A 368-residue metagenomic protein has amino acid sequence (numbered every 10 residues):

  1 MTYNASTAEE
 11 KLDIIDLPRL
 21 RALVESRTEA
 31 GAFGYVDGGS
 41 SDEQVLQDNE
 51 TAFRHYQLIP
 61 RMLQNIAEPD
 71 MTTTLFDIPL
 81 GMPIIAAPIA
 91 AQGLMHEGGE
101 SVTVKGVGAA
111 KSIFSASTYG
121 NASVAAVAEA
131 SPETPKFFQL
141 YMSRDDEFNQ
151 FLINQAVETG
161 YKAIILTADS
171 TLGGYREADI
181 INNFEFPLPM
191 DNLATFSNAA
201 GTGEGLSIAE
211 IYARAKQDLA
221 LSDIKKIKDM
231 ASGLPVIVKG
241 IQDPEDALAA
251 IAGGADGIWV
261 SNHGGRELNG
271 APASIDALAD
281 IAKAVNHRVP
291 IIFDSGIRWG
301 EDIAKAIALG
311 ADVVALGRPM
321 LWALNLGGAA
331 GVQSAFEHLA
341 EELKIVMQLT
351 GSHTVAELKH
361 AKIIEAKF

Functional and structural regions predicted by a protein language model:
M1-D77, R176, F184-L219, A356-L358 (+1 more regions): An N-cap/entry alpha-helix motif that binds or orients negatively charged groups
G38, Q92, H96, A116-Y119 (+5 more regions): Glycine- and other small-residue-rich loops at beta-strand/loop junctions that grip anionic moieties
N49, G270-K283, L324-K344: C-terminal helical cap(s) of enzyme catalytic domains, especially alpha/beta-barrels
L80-A122: Glycine-rich active-site/cofactor-binding loop and its immediate structural neighborhood
I85-A91, T134-Y141, A209-E210, G233: Short, basic, glycine/proline-bearing loop/turn elements
K105, E129-A130, D146-F293, G300-A323: Alpha/beta enzyme core
A109-A130, T134-N149: A gly/proline- and charged-residue-enriched helix-loop-helix capping module
G351: Active-site-adjacent helical/loop segments in soluble small-molecule enzymes
